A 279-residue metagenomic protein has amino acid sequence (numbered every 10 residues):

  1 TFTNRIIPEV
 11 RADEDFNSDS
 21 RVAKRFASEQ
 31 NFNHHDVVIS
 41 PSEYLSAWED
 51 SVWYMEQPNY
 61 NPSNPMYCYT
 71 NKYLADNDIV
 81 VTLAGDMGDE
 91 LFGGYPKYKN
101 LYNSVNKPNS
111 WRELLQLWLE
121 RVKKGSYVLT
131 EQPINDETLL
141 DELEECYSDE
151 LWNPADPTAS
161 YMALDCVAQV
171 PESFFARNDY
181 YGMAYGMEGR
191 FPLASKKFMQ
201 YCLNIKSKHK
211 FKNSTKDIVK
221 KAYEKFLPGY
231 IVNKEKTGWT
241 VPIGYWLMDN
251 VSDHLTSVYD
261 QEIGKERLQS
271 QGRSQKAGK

Functional and structural regions predicted by a protein language model:
T1-R21: ATP-dependent adenylation/pyrophosphate-handling site
T1-R5, D36-V38, L83-D86, V170 (+2 more regions): Short beta-strand segments
F16-Y54, T138-D149: A conserved beta-strand->alpha-helix junction
Q57-S63: Short, flexible loop segments at the rims of nucleotide/cofactor-binding pockets, characterized by
L74: Hydrophobic pocket-lining residues that define ligand/cofactor binding sites across diverse proteins
D78-V81, L114-K279: Adenosyl-5′-phosphate
I79-Y95: Short acidic/histidine-rich active-site segments
L91-L119: A mobile, often basic/glycine-rich helix-loop segment that functions as the active-site lid/recognition loop
